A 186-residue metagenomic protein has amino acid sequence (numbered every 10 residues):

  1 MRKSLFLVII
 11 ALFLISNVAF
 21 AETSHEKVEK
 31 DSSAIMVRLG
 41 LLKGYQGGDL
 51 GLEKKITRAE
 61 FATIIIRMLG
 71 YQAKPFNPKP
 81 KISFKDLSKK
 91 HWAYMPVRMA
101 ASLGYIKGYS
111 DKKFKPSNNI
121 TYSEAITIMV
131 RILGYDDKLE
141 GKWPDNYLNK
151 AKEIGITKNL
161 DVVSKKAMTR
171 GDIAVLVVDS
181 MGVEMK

Functional and structural regions predicted by a protein language model:
R2-S32, K43-A62, I66-Y94, L103-M168 (+1 more regions): Feature responds to low-complexity, polar/acidic, surface-exposed segments characteristic of secreted/exported proteins
L176: Surface-exposed binding/hinge segments that line and control ligand-binding clefts or catalytic entry sites
